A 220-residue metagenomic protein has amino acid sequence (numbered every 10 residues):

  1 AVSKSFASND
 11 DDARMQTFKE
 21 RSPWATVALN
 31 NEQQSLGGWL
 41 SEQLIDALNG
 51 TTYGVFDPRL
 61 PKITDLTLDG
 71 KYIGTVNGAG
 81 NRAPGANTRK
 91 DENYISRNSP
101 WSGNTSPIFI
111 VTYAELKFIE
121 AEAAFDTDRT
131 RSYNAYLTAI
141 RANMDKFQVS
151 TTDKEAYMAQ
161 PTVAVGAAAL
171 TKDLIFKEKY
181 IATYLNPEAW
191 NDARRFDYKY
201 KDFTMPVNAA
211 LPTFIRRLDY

Functional and structural regions predicted by a protein language model:
V2-A114, Y133-E178, A182, P187-W190: Hydrophobic-face positions in mid-chain alpha helices that act as interaction patches
K4, D202-Y220: Membrane-proximal, proline-rich intrinsically disordered regions
G103-P107, E120-F125: Second-shell loop/turn segments in exported
F125-N134: Structural helix-adjacent loops and short alpha-helical linkers that scaffold large soluble proteins
D128-R129, M144, Y198: Residue-level recognition of short, well-ordered coil/turn positions that link secondary-structure elements
T171, A189, K199, F214-R216: A short pocket-lining beta-strand/turn micro-motif at the edge of beta-sheets
A189-Y200, P206: C-terminal capping/gating helix-and-loop segments adjacent to ligand/active sites or protein-protein/ligand interfaces
